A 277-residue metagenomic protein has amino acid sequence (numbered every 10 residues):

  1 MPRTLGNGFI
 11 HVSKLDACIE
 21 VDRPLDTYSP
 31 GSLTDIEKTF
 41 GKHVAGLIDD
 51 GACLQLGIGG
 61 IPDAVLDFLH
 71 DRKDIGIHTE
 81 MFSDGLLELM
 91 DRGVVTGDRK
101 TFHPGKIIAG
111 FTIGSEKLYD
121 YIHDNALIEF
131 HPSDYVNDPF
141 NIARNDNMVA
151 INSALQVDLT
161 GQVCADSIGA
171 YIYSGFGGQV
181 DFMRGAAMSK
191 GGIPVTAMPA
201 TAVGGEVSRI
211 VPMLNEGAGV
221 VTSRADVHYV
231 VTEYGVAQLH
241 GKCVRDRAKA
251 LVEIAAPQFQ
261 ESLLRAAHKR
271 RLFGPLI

Functional and structural regions predicted by a protein language model:
M1-I277: Conserved phosphate- and dinucleotide-binding cores of soluble alpha/beta proteins, encompassing both enzyme active
